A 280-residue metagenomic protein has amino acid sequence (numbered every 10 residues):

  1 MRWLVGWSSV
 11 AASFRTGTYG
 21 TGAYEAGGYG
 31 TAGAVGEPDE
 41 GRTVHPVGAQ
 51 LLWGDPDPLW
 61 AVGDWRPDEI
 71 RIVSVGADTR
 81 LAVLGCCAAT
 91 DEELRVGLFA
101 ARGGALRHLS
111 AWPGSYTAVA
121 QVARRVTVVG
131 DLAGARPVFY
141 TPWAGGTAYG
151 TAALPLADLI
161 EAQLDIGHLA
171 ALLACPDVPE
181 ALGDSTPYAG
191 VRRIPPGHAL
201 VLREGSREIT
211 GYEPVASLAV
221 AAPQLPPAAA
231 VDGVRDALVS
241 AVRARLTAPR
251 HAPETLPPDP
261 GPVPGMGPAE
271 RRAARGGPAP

Functional and structural regions predicted by a protein language model:
M1-P280: Cysteine-centered catalytic environments shared across enzyme families
